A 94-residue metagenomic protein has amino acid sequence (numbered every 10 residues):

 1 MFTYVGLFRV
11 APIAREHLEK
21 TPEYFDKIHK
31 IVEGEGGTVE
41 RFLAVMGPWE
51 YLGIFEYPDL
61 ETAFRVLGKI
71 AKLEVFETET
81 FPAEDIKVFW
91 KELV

Functional and structural regions predicted by a protein language model:
M1-E33, T38-E40, V45-W49, I86-V94: Short S/T/G/P-rich N-terminal loop/turn motif that feeds into the first structured element of a domain
F8-V10, G53-P58: Short beta-strand-to-loop capping motifs
Y57-K87: An amphipathic, aromatic/His-enriched active-site/gating alpha helix that lines ligand/cofactor pockets
